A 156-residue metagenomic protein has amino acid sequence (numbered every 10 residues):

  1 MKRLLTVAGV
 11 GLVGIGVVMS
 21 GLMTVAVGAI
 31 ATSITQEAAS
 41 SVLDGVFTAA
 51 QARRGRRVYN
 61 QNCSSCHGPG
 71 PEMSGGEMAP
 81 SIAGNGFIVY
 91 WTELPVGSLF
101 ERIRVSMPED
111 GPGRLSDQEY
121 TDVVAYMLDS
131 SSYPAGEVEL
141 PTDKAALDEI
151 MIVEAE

Functional and structural regions predicted by a protein language model:
M1-V46, A145-E156: N-terminal export/targeting leaders of redox proteins
V42, A49-S81, I88-E93, G113 (+1 more regions): Periplasmic/extracellular electron-transfer cofactor-ligation site, primarily the c-type cytochrome heme-c attachment
E93-R104, D117, T121-A125: An amphipathic alpha-helix signature
P112-E156: Flexible coil segments in periplasmic/lumen-exposed cytochrome c-class electron-transfer proteins
